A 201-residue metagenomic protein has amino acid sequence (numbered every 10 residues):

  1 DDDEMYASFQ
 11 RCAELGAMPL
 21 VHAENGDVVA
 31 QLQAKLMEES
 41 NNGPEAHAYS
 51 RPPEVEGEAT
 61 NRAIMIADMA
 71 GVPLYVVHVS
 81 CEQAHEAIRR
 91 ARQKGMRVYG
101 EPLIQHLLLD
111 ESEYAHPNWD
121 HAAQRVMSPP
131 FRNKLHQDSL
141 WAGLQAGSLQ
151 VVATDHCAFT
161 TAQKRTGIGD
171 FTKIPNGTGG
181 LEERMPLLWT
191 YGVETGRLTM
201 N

Functional and structural regions predicted by a protein language model:
D1-V152, I168: Histidine/acidic residue-rich metal-binding segments in metalloenzymes
D155: Short acidic-hydrophobic catalytic motif
A162-K173: Basic, amphipathic juxtamembrane/active-site segments that coordinate anionic phosphate or diphosphate groups
G177-N201: C-terminal structural cap/anchor segments
